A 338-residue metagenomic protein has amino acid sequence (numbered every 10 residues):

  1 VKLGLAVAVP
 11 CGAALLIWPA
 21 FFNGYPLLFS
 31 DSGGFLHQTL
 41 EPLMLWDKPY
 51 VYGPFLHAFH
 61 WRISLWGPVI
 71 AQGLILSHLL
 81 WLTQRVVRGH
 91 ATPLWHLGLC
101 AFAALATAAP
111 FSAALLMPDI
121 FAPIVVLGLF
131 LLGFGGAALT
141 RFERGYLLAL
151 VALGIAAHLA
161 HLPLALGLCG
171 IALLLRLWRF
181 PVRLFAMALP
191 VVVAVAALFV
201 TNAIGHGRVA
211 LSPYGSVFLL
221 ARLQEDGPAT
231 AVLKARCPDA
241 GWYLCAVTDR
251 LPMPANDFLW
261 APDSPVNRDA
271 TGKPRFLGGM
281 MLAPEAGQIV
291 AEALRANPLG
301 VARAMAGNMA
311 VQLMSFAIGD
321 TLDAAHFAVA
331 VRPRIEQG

Functional and structural regions predicted by a protein language model:
K2-L27, A104-L105, P190-N202: Transmembrane signal-anchor helices characteristic of membrane glycosylation enzymes that use polyprenol
F21-F35, L43-F55, F59, I63 (+1 more regions): Extracytoplasmic catalytic/substrate-binding loops of multi-pass membrane glycan-assembly enzymes
W66-L97, A101, L105, I124 (+2 more regions): Transmembrane-helix motifs of polytopic, lipid-linked glycan transferases
L82, F121-A138, E143-V151, C169: Specific aromatic-rich, kink-prone transmembrane helix
F111-F121: Short acidic/glycine- and proline-prone juxtamembrane loop motifs at membrane-interface regions of multi-pass membrane
I124, A160-L175, M187-V191, S212-P213: Transmembrane-embedded, aromatic-rich helix segments that form part of the hydrophobic channel/pocket engaging
R144-H158, P190-L198: Membrane-interface alpha helices of multi-pass inner-membrane proteins
L211-Q337: Membrane-proximal stem/loop segments at transmembrane-domain junctions that anchor or position
